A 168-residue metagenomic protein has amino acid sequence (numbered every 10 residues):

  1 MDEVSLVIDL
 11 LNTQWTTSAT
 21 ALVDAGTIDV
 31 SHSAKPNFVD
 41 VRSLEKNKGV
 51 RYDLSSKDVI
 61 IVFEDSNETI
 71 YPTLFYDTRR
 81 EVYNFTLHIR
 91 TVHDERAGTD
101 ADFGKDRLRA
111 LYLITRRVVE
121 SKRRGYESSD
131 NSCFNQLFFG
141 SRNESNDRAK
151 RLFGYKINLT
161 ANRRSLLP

Functional and structural regions predicted by a protein language model:
M1-D77, Y126-D130: Small/polar-rich, solvent-exposed N-terminal microdomains that initiate assembly or binding
V7, L11, I61-V62, F85-I89 (+3 more regions): Hydrophobic beta-strand residues in large extracellular and virion-surface proteins
A19-V30, V59, D106-R164: Acidic-leaning, charged glycine-interspersed low-complexity segments
F63-N67, T91, E95, N135: Alpha-helical context
Y76-V82, R90-E120: Extracellular/virion structural assembly segments
D77-E95, K150-S165: Oligomerization/assembly interface segments of phage tail-like spikes and tubes
